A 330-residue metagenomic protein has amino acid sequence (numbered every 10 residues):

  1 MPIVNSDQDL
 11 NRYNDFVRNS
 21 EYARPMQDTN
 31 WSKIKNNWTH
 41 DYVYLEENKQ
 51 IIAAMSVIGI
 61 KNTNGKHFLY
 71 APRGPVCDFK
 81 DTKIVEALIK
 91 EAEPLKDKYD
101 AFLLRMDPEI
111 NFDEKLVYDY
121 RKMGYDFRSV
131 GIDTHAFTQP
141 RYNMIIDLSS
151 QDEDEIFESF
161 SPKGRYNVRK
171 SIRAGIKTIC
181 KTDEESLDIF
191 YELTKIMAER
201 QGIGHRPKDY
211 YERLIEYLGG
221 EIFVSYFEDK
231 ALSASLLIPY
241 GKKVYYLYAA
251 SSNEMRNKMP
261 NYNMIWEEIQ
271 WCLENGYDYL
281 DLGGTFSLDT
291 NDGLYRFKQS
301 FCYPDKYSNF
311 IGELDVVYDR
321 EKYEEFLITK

Functional and structural regions predicted by a protein language model:
P2-N48, I52-G65, P108-D113, M123-N257 (+1 more regions): A conserved beta-strand-loop-helix scaffold within acyl/acetyltransferase catalytic domains
W38-H40, K98-A101, G220, Y277: Short, high-confidence coil segments that cap the C-terminus of an alpha-helix and link into the following beta-strand
A71: Flexible glycine-rich active-site/ligand-binding loops centered on an Asp-His dyad
V76-F127: A gly/proline- and charged-residue-enriched helix-loop-helix capping module
C77-F79, E86-L95, Y211-E324: Aromatic (often tryptophan-rich) hydrophobic motifs at membrane interfaces
D119-V130, Q299-S308: Conserved acetyl-CoA-binding loop of GNAT-fold acetyltransferases
T138-S149, D315-K330: C-terminal "cap" of GNAT-fold acetyltransferases
